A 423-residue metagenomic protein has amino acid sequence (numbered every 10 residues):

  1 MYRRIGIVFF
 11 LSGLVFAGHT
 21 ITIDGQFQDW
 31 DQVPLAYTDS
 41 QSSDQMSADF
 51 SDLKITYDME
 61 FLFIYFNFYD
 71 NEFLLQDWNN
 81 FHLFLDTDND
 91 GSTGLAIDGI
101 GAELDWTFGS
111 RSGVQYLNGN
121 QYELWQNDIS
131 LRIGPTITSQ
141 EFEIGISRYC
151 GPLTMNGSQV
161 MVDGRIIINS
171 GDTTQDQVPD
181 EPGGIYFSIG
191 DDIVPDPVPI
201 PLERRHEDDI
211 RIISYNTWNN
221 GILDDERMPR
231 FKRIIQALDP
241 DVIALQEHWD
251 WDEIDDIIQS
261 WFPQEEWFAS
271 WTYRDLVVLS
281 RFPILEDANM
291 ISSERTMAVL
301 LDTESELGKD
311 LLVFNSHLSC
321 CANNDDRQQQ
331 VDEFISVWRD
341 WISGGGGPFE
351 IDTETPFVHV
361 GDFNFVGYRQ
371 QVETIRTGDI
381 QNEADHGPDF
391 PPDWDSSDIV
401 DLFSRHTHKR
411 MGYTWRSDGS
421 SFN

Functional and structural regions predicted by a protein language model:
Y2-F16: Sec-dependent N-terminal signal peptides
H19-S112, I167-S170, T174: Surface-exposed, glycine/proline- and aromatic-rich loop segments on solvent-exposed faces across compartments
Q26, K54-T56, F61-N67, H82-F84 (+6 more regions): Residues within well-ordered beta-strands of beta-sheet-rich folds
D29-L35, F73-L75, S92-T93, N219-E226 (+3 more regions): Short, solvent-exposed loop/turn elements at domain surfaces
G99-I137: Glycine-aromatic-enriched beta-strand/loop faces of beta-sandwich-type recognition domains, especially lectin-like
G134-I193: Ser/Thr/Pro-rich, low-complexity mucin-like regions that serve as glycosylated stalks/linkers or repetitive adhesive
S170-P229, R233, R281-N423: Active-site regions of metal-assisted phosphoester/phosphodiester hydrolases, unifying DNase/endonuclease modules
L223-S292: Active-site surface patch of divalent metal-dependent phosphodiester/phosphate bond hydrolases
